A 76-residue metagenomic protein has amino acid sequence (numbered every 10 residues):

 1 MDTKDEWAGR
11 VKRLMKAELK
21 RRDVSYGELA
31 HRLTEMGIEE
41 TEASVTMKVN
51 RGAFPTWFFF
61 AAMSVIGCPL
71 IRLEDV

Functional and structural regions predicted by a protein language model:
M1-S25: A short, Lys/Arg-rich alpha-helix, primarily the initiator
D2, K12, K16, S44 (+2 more regions): Mobile acidic interaction elements
E28, S44, R72: Residues in the helix-turn-helix
L29-L33: Short alpha-helical "recognition helix" segments of helix-turn-helix
E35-A53: Recognition helix of helix-turn-helix/homeodomain-like DNA-binding domains that insert into the DNA major groove
P55-R72: DNA major-groove recognition helix of helix-turn-helix/homeodomain DNA-binding modules
